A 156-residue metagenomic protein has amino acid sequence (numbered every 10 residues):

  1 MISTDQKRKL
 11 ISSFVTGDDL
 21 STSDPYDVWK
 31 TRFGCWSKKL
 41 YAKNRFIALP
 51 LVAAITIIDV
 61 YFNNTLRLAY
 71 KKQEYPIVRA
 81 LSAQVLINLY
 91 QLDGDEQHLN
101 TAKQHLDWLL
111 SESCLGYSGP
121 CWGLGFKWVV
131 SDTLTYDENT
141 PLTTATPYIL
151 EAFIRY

Functional and structural regions predicted by a protein language model:
M1-Y156: Glycan-recognition and catalytic cores of secretory/periplasmic carbohydrate-active enzymes
